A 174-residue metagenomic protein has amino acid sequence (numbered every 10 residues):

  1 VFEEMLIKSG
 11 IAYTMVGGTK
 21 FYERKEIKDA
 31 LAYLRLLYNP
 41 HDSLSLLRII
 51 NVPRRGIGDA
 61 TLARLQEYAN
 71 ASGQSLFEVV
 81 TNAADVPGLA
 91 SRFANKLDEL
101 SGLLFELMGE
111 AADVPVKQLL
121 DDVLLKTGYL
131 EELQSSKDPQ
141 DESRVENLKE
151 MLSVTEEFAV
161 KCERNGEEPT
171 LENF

Functional and structural regions predicted by a protein language model:
E3-A12, R24, L31-F174: Conserved helicase C-terminal RecA-like lobe
V16-K25: Conserved helicase motor
